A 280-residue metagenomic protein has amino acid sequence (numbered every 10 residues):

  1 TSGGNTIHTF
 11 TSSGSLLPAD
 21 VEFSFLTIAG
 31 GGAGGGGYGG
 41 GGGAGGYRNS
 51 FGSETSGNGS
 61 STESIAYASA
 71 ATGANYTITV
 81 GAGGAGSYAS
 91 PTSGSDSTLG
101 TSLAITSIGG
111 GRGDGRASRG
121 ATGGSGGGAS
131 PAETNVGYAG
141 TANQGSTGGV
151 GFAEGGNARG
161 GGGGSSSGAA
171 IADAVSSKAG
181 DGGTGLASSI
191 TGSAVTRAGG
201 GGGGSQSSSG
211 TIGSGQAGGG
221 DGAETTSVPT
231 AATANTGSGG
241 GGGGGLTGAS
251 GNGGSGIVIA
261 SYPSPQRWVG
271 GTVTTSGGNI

Functional and structural regions predicted by a protein language model:
T1-I280: Low-complexity, glycine/proline-biased repetitive segments and flexible coils/loops
